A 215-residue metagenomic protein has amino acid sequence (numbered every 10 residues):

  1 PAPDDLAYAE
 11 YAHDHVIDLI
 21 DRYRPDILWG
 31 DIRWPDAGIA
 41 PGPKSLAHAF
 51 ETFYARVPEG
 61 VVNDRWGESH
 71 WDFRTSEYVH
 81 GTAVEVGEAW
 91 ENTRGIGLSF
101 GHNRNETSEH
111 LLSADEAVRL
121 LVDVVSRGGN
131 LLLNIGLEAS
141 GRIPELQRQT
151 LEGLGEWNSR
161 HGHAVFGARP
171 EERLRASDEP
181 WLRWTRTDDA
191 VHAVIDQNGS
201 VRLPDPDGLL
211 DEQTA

Functional and structural regions predicted by a protein language model:
P1-A215: Mature catalytic domains of secreted/periplasmic carbohydrate-active enzymes
